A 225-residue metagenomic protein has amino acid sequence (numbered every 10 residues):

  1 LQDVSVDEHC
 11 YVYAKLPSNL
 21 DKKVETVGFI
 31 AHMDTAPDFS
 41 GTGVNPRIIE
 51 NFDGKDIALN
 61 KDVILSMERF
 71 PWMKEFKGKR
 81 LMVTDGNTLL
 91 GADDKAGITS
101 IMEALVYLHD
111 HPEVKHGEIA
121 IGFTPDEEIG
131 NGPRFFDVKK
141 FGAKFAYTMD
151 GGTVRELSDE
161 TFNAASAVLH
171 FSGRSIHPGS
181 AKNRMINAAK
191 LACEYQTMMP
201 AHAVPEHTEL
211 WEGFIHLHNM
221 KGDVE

Functional and structural regions predicted by a protein language model:
L1-D34: A non-catalytic alpha/beta surface segment that caps or lines the substrate-entry region of metallo-dependent hydrolase
Y13, G28, A120-G122, S166-H170 (+1 more regions): Beta-strand secondary-structure signal
H32, H116, H177: Histidine-centered active-site/metal-ligand motif
G41-V44, I49-D53, I57, D62-S66 (+4 more regions): Midchain, well-structured core segments that form catalytic/ion-binding scaffolds
T42-R47, I98, H116-G117: "Short basic amphipathic alpha-helical interaction patches in structured regions
D94-H111: Active-site-proximal alpha-helical scaffold in enzymes
V106-E128: Short helix-loop-beta-strand segments that form the rim/entrance of peptidase-like active sites
